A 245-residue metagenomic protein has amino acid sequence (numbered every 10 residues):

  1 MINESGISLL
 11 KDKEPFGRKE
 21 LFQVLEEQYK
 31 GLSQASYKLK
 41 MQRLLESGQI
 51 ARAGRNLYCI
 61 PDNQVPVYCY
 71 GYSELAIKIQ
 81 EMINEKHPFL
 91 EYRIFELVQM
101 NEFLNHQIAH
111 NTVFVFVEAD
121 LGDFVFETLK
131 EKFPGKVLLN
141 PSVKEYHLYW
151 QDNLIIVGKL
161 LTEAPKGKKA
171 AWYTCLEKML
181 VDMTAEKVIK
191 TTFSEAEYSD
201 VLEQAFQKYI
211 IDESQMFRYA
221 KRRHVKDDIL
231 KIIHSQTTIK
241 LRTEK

Functional and structural regions predicted by a protein language model:
M1-I7: Short, leucine-enriched amphipathic alpha-helices that occur as contiguous helical runs
L9-P88, H106: Short beta-edge/loop segments at beta->alpha junctions of small alpha/beta modules that act as binding/recognition
S36-Y37, L121, D212: Residue-level preference for nonpolar/small residues embedded in alpha-helices
A53-G54, E118-D120, A185-V188: Short, flexible beta-strand-to-coil junctions
N56, E74-W150: Short gly/ser-rich loop at a beta-strand->alpha-helix junction or flexible surface loop bordering the NTP-binding
C59, F114-F116, I156-G158: Residues in well-ordered beta-strands of folded domains
P134-K245: Hydrophobic alpha-helical interaction segments
